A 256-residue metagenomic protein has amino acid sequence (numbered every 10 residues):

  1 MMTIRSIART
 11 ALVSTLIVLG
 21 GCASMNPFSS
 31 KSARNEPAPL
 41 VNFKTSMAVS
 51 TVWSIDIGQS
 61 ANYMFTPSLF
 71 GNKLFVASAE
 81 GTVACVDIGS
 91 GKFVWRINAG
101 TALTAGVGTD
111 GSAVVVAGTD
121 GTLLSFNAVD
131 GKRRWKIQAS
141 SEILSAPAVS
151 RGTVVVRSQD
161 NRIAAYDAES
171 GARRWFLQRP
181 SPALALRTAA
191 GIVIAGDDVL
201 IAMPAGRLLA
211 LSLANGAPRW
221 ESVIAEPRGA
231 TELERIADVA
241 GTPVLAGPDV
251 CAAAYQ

Functional and structural regions predicted by a protein language model:
M1-C22: Sec-dependent bacterial lipoprotein signal peptides
L19-V41: Bacterial Sec signal peptide processing site at the extreme N-terminus
K31-N35, T45-S68, W95-D110, R133-S150 (+2 more regions): Extracytoplasmic beta-rich repeat domains
S78, G118-T119, S158-Q159, M203-P204 (+2 more regions): Structural signature of WD-repeat beta-propellers
S78-S90: Beta-propeller domains
D87-S90, N127-D130, D167-G171, L213-G216: Short loop/turn segments that connect beta-strands within beta-propeller blades
